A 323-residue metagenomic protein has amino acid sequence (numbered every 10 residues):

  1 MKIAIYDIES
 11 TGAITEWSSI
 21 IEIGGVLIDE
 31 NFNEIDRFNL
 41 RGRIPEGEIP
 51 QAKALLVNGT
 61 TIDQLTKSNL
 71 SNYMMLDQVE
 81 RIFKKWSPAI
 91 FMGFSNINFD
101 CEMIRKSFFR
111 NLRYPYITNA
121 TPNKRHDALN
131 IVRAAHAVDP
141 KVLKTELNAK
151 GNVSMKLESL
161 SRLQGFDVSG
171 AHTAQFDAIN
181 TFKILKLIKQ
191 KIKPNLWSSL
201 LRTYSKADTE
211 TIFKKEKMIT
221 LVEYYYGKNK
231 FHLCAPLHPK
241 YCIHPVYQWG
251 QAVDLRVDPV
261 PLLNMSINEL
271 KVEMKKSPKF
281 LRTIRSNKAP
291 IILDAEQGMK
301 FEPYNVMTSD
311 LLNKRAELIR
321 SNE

Functional and structural regions predicted by a protein language model:
M1-I3, I35, N123, E216 (+1 more regions): Sequence-level motif detector for i,i+2 pairs with an aromatic at +2
M1-R113, S154, R162-Q164, L263-E323: Conserved non-catalytic scaffold segment of RNase H-like nuclease domains
S10-G12, N130, N180, V257: Short, glycine/acidic-enriched loop or turn micro-motifs at the edges of active sites
I44-N58, I62-T66, N123-A178: Active-site-proximal helix-loop-helix substrate-binding element of RNase H-like nuclease domains
K85-P88, F109-R113, I131-K141, F166 (+1 more regions): Alpha-helix capping at helix-to-loop junctions
I90-I97, M103, P140-A207: Acidic, Mg2+-coordinating catalytic module of metal-dependent nucleases/exonucleases that use a two-metal-ion mechanism
Y114-P122: Short mixed-charge
K186-R315: Acidic two-metal-ion nuclease catalytic site recognized across multiple nuclease folds, prominently DnaQ/RNase D-T
